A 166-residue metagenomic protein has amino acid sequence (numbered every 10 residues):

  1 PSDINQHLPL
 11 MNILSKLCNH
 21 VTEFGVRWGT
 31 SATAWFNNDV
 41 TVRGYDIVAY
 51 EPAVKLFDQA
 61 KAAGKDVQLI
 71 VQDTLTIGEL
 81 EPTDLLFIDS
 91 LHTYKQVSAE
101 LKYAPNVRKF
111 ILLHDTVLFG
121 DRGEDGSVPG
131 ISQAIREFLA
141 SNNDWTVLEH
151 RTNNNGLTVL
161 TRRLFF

Functional and structural regions predicted by a protein language model:
P1-F166: S-adenosylmethionine/decaboxylated-SAM
